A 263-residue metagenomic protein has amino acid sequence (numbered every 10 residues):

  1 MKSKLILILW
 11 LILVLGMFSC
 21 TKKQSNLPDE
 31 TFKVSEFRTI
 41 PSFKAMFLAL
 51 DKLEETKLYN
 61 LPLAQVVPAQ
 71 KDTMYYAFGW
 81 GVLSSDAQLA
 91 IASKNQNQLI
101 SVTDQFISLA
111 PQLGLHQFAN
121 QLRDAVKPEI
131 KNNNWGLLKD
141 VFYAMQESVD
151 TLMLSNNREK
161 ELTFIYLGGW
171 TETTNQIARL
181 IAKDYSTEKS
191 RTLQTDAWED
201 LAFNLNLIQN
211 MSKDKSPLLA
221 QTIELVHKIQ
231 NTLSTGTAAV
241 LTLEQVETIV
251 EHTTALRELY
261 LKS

Functional and structural regions predicted by a protein language model:
M1-I8: Bacterial N-terminal signal peptides that target proteins for export
G16-S19: C-terminal motif of bacterial Sec signal peptides marking the signal peptidase cleavage site
S25-V126: N-terminal Sec/ER secretory leader and immediately downstream segment of secreted/extracellular precursors
P68, D72-Y75, A87-K94, Q98 (+7 more regions): Non-transmembrane, amphipathic alpha-helical segments
G81, T103, I107, Q146 (+7 more regions): Generic structural concept
A87-K94, L113, Q117, L152-N156 (+4 more regions): Secondary-structure edge/capping motif, primarily at the C-terminal ends of alpha-helices and the immediately following
N133-S212: Extended amphipathic alpha-helical interaction segments
Q209-S263: A cross-kingdom marker for long, charged
